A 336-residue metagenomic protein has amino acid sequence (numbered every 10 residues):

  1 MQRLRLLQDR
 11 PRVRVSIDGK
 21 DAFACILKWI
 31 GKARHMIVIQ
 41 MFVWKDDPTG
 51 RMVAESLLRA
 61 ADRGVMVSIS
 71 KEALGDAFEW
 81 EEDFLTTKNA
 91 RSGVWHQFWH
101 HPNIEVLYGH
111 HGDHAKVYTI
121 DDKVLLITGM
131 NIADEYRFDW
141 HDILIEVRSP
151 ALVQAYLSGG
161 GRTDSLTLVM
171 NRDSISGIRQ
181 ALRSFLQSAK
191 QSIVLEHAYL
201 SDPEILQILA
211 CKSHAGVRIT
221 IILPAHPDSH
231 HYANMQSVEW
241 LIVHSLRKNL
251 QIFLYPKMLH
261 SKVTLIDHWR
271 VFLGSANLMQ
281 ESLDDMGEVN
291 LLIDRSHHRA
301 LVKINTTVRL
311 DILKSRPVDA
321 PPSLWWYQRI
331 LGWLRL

Functional and structural regions predicted by a protein language model:
R3-M36, V43-S188, Y199, P203 (+4 more regions): HKD-type phospholipase D/PLD-like phosphodiesterase module
A61, S213-H214: Gly/Ala-rich phosphate-binding loop of Rossmann-like dinucleotide-binding domains, activating on the conserved
I208-A210: A structural signal for leucine-rich repeat
W269-L336: Long, C-terminal catalytic modules of enzymes
